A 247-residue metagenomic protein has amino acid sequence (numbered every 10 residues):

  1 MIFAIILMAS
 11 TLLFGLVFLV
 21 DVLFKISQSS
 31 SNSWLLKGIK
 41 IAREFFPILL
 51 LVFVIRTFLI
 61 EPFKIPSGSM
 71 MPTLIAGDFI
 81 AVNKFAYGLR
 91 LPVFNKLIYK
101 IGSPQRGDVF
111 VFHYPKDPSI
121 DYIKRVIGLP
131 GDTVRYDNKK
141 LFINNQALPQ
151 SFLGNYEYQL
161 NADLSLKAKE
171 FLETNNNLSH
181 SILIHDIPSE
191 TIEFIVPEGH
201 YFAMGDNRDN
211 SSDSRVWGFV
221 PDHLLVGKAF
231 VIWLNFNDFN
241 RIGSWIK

Functional and structural regions predicted by a protein language model:
I2-F24, N32-W34, I75-K247: Soluble "head" domains of membrane/secretory-pathway proteins
A4-T11, I39-P47, M71: Alpha-helical transmembrane segments of integral membrane proteins, emphasizing hydrophobic/aromatic residues
F14-V22, I26, V52-E61, I65: Short hydrophobic alpha-helical membrane-anchoring segments
S33-I60: Internal/C-terminal transmembrane anchor helices
E61-D78: Alpha-helical transmembrane signal-anchor/signal-peptide segments
